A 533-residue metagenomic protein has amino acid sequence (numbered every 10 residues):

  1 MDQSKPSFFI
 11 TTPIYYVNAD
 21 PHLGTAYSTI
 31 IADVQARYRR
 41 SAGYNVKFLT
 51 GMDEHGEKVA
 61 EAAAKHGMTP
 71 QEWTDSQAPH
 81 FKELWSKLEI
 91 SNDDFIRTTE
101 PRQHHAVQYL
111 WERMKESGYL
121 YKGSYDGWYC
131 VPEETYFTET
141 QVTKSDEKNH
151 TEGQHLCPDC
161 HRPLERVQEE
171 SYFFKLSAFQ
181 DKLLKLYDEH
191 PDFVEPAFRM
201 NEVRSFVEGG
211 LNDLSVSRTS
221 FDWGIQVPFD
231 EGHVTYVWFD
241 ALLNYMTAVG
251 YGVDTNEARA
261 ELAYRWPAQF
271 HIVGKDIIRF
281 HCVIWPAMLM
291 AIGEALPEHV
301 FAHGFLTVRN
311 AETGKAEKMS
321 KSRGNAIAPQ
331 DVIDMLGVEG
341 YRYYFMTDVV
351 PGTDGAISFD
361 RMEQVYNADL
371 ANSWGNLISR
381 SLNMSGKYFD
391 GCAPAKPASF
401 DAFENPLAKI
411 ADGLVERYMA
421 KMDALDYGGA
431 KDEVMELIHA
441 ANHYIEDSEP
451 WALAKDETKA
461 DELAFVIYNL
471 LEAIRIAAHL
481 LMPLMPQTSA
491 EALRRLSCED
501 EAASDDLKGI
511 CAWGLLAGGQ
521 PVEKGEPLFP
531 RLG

Functional and structural regions predicted by a protein language model:
M1-S7, G51, G123-W128, P132 (+6 more regions): Basic, alpha-helical terminal appendages of large translation-related enzymes
D2-K122: N-terminal Rossmann-like or analogous alpha/beta NTP/dinucleotide-binding catalytic cores that position adenine
D2-T50, R102-A106, L156-K387, D432-V434: Structured secondary-structure scaffolds
D94-H105, G123-Y136, M200, A302-T307: Short, glycine/charge-rich beta-strand/loop segments that flank catalytic centers and engage negatively charged groups
S117-Q180, L184: Cys/His-rich short segments
W128-E133, G304-V308, R361, P394-A402 (+2 more regions): A glycine-rich phosphate-binding loop feature that marks nucleotide/adenosyl-phosphate handling sites
V350-T353, I357-R361, Y366, S381-A430: Long, amphipathic alpha-helical stalk/connector segments used for oligomerization, subunit docking, or mechanical
A371, G375, A408, D412 (+4 more regions): Generic structural concept
